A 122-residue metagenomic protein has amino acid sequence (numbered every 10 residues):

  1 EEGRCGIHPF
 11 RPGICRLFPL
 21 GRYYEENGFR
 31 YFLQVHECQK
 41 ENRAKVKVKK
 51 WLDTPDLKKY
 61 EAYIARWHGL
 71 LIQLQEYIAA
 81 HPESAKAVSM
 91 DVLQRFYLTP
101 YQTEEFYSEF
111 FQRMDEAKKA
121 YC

Functional and structural regions predicted by a protein language model:
E1-C122: Short loop/turn segments that flank or connect secondary-structure elements
